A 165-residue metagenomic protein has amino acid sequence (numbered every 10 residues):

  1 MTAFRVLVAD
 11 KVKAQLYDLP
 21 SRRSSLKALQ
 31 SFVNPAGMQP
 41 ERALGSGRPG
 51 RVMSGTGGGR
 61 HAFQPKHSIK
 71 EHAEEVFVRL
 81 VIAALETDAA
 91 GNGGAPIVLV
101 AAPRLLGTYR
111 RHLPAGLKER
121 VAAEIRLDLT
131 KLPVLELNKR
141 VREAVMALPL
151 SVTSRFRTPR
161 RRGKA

Functional and structural regions predicted by a protein language model:
M1-A165: Terminal alpha-helical anchor/extension segments at protein ends
